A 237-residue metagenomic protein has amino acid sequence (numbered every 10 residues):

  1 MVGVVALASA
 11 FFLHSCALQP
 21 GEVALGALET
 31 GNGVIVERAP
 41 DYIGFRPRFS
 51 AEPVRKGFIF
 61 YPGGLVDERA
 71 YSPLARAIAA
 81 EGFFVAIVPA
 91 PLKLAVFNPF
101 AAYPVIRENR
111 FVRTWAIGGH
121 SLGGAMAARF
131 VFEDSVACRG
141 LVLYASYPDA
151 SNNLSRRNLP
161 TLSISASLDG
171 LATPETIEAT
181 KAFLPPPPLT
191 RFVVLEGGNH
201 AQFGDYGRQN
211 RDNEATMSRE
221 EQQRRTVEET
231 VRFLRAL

Functional and structural regions predicted by a protein language model:
M1-F45: An N-terminal hydrophobic leader/cap segment in hydrolases
V54-G63: Short beta-strand element of the alpha/beta-hydrolase
G64-L74, E175: The serine-hydrolase catalytic nucleophile loop
A75-A95: Conserved alpha/beta-hydrolase
G118-A127: Gly/Ala-rich beta-loop-alpha elbow adjacent to hydrolase catalytic centers
R157, S163-S165: Short beta-strand/loop motif that positions the catalytic acidic residue of the alpha/beta-hydrolase fold
S165-E221: Active-site-adjacent alpha-helix of alpha/beta-hydrolase-fold enzymes
